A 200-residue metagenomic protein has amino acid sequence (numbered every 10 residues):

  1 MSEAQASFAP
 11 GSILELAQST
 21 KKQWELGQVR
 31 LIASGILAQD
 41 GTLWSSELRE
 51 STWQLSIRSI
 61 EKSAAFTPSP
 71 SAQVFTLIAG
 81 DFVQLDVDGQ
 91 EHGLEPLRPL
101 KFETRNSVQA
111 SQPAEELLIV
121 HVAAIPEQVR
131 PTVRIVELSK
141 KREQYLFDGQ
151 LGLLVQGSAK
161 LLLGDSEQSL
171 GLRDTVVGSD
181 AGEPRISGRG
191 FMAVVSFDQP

Functional and structural regions predicted by a protein language model:
M1-P200: Jelly-roll (double-stranded beta-helix
